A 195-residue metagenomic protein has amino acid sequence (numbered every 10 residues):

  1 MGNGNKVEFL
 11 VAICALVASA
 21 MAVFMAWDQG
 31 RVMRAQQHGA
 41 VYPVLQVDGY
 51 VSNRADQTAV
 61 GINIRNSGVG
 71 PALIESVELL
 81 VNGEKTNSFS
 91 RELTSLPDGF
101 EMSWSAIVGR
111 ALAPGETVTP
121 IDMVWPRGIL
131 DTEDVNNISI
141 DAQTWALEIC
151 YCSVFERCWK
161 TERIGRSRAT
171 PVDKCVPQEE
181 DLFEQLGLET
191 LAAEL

Functional and structural regions predicted by a protein language model:
M1-L96, R110, E180-L195: Membrane-proximal alpha-helical anchors
A12, W27, L45, E92 (+6 more regions): Generic signature of intrinsically disordered, low-complexity segments enriched in small/polar residues
S19, R91-D134: Intrinsically disordered, low-complexity Pro/Gly/Ser/Thr-rich segments with frequent PxxP/GP/PP motifs and embedded
D28, D48, D56, D98 (+5 more regions): Acidic-enriched, low-complexity/disordered segments with a strong bias for Aspartate over Glutamate
A40, V60-N66, C152, E156-W159 (+2 more regions): Generic ordered-secondary-structure signal
A55, S103, A142-T144: Short solvent-exposed loop/turn micro-motifs enriched in small/polar/acidic residues
D98-S105, S167-E180: Short, surface-exposed linear segments at secondary-structure transitions and domain or protein termini
P114-K174: Terminal connector regions
